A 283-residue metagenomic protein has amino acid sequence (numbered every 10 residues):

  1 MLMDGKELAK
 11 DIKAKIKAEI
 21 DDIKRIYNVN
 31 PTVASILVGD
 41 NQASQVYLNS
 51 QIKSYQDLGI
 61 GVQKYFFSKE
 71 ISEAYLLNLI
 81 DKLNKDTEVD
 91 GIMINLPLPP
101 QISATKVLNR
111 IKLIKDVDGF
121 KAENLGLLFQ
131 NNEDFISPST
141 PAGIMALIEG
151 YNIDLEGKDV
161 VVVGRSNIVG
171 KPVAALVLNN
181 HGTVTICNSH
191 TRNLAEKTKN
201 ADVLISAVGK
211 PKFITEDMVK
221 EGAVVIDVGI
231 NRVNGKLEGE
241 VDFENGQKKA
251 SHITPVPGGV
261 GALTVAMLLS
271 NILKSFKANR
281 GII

Functional and structural regions predicted by a protein language model:
M1-Y27: Positively charged, low-complexity intrinsically disordered leader regions
P31-G39: Short beta-strand segments enriched in small/hydrophobic residues
V38-I52, F135-V224, K236-E244: Glycine-rich phosphate/diphosphate-binding loop of Rossmann-like nucleotide-binding domains
Y55-K69, V184-I186: Short beta-strand elements in bilobed, periplasmic/extracellular small-molecule ligand-binding domains
Y75-T87: Short, well-structured alpha-helical segments in soluble
M93-L155: Anion-binding alpha/beta catalytic cores of soluble intermediary-metabolism enzymes, centered on
P97, V208-K210, G229-I230: Short glycine-/small-residue-rich Rossmann-like dinucleotide-binding loops
T105-L125, G229-N279: Rossmann-fold NAD(P)-binding glycine/threonine-rich loop
